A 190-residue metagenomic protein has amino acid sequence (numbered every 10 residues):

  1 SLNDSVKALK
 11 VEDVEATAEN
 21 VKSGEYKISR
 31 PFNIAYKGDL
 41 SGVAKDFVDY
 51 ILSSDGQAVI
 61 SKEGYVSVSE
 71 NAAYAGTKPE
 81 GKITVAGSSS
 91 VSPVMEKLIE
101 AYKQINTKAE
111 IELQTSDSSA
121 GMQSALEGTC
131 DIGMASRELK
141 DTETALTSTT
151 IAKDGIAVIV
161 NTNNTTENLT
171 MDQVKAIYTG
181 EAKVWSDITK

Functional and structural regions predicted by a protein language model:
S1-K190: Exported/periplasmic ABC-transporter solute-binding proteins
